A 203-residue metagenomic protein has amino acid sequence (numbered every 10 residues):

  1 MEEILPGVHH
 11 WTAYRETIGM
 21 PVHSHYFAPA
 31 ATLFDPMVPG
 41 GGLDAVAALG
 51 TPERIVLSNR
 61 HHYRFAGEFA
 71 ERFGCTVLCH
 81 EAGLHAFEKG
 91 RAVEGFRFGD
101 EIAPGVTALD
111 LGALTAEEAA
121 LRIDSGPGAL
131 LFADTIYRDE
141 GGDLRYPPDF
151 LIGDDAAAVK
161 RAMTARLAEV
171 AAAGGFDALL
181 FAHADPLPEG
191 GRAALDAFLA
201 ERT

Functional and structural regions predicted by a protein language model:
M1, S24-Y26, L33, A108 (+1 more regions): Conserved hydrophobic/aromatic beta-strand scaffold that supports enzyme active sites
L5-A13, E101-A108: Short Pro/Gly-enriched beta-strand edge/turn motifs at strand-loop
P6-H10, R15-T17, A31-L33, P39 (+1 more regions): Metallo-beta-lactamase
E16-R54: Pre-active-site segment of Zn-dependent metallo-hydrolases
T17-M20, V93-E94, E101, G112-A116: Short solvent-exposed loop/turn micro-motifs enriched in small/polar/acidic residues
V38, G42-P104, A197-A200: Active-site HxH/HxHxD metal-binding segment of metal-dependent hydrolases
E53, C75, P104-T107, E117-A119 (+1 more regions): Generic beta-strand structural signal
